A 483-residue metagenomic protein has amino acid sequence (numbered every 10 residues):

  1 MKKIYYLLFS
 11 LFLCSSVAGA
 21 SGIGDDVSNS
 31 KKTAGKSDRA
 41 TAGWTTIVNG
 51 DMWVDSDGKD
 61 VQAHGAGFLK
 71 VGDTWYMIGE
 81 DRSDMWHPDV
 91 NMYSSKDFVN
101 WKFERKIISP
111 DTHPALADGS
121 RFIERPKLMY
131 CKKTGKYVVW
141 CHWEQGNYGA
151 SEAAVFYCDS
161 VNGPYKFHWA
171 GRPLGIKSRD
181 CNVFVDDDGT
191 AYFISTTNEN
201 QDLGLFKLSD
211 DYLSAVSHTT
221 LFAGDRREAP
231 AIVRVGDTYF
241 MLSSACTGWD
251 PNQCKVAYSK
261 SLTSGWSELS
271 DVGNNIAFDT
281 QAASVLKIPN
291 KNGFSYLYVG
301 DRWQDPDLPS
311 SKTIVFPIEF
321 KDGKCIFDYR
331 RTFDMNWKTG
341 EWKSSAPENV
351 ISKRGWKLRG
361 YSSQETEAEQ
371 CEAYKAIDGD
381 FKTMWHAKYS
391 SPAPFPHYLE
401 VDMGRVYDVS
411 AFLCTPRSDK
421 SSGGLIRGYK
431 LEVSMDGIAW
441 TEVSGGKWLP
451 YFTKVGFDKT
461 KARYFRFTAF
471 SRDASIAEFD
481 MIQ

Functional and structural regions predicted by a protein language model:
M1-I4: Positively charged n-region of N-terminal signal peptides that target proteins for export
L7-S16: Bacterial N-terminal signal peptides
G22-E228, R234-I276, N290-F294, R302-S345: Beta-rich carbohydrate-recognition and catalytic domains
F103-E104, V315, K353, V409 (+1 more regions): Hydrophobic residues on conserved beta-strands that form the core of alpha/beta folds
F193, N198, G204-S209, S344-D380: Predominantly extracellular/luminal regions of secreted and cell-surface proteins, especially disulfide-bonded
A277, K447-L449: Short proline/glycine- and polar residue-rich coil/turn motifs
M335-S352, P394-Y398: Surface beta-strand/loop "capping" patches
D378-E442, L449-Q483: Aromatic, loop-rich ligand-recognition surfaces of beta-strand-rich domains
